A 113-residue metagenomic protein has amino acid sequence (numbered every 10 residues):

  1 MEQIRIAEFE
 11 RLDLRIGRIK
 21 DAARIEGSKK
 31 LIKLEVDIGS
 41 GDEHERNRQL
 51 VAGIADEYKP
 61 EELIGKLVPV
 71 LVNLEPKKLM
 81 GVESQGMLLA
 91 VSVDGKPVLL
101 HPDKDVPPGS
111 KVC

Functional and structural regions predicted by a protein language model:
M1-C113: Phosphate-backbone binding interfaces of nucleic-acid-interacting proteins
